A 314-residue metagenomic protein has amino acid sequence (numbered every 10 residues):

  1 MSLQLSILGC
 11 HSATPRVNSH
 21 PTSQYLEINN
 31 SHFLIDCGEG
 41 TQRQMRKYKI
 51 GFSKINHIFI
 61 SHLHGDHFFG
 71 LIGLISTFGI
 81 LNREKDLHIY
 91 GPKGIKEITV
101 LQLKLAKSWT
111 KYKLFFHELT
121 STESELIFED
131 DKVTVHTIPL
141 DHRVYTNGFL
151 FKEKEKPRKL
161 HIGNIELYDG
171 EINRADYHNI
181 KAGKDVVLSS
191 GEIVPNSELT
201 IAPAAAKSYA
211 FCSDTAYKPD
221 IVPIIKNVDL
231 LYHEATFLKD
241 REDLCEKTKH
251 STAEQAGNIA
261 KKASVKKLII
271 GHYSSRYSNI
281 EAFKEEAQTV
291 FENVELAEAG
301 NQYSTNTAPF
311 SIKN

Functional and structural regions predicted by a protein language model:
M1-Y48, E84-D86, F149-F151, R158 (+2 more regions): Conserved beta-strand hairpin/beta-sheet module of binuclear metal-dependent hydrolase folds, prominently
L5, D36, M45, H62 (+8 more regions): Divalent metal-coordination and catalytic microenvironments
V17, F128-F211, T215-I224, L230: Active-site-proximal loop/helix segment associated with metal-binding centers of metalloenzymes
G40-Y90, E118-T120: Active-site metal-binding motif and surrounding structural segment of the metallo-beta-lactamase
L87-G94, I269-G271: Short internal beta-strands
S108-H117: A glycine-rich helix N-cap at a beta->alpha junction
E125-H136, N306-N314: Short, surface-exposed amphipathic charged segments that create phosphate/polyanion-binding patches used for binding
I180-Q302: Cap/insert and terminal regions of metallo-dependent hydrolase folds
